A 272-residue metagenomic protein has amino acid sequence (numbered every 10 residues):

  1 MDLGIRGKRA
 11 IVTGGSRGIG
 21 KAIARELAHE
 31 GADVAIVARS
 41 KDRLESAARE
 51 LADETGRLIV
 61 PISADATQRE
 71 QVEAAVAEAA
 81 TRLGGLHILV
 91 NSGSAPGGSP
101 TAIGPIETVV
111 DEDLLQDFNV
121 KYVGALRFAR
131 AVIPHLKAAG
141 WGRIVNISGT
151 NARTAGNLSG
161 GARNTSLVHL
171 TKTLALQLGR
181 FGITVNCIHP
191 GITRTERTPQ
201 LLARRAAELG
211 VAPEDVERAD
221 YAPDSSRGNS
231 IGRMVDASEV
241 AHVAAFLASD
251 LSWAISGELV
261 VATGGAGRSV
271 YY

Functional and structural regions predicted by a protein language model:
R9, S16-R17: Conserved glycine-rich cofactor-binding loop
G18-I19, I103, R233, A244-A245 (+1 more regions): Short C-terminal tail/terminal secondary-structure segment of NAD(P)H-dependent dehydrogenase/reductase domains
K41-D42, S63-A74, D111, S238-E239: The beta1-alpha1 cofactor-binding region of Rossmann-like NAD(H)/NADP(H)-dependent oxidoreductases
E73, S94-L115, A138, S159-G160: Conserved mid-core segment of classical short-chain dehydrogenase/reductases
H87, E107-L126, V145, L167 (+1 more regions): Catalytic Tyr-X3-Lys loop
A95-P96, D111, R143-R180, G191-T193 (+1 more regions): Catalytic loop of short-chain dehydrogenase/reductase
P134, L176-Q177, W253: Alpha-helical segment proximal to the catalytic Tyr-Lys
G179, T184, I255-G257: Short, small/polar-rich loop/turn modules that mediate ligand/substrate recognition or access, typified
